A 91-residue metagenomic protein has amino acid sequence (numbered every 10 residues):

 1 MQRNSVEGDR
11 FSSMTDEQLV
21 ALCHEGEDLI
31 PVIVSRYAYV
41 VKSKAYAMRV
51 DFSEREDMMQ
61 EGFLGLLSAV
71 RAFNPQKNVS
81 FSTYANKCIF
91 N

Functional and structural regions predicted by a protein language model:
M1-N91: Alpha-helical promoter-recognition and RNA polymerase-docking modules of transcription initiation factors, dominated by
